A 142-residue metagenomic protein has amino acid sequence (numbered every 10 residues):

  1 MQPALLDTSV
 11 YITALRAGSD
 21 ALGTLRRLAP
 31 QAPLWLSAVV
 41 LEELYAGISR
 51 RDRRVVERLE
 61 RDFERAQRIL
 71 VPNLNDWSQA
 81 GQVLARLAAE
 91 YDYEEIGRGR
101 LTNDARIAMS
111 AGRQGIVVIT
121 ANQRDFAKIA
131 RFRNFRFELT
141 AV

Functional and structural regions predicted by a protein language model:
M1-L36, V40, A46-E64: Short, well-structured N-terminal submotif of metal-dependent ribonuclease cores
P3, A108-V142: Acidic, PIN/NYN-like endoribonuclease modules and their adjacent C-terminal/linker elements
D7-T8, L44, A80, A111: Generic structural signal for small/hydrophobic residues in well-ordered secondary structure, especially within
V10-Y11, V40, D76, I107 (+1 more regions): Alpha-helix capping/helix-boundary segments
A14, E43, Q79, K128: Phosphate- and divalent-cation-binding pockets in alpha/beta enzyme and binding domains that engage nucleotide-derived
W35, L70, E138-T140: General small-molecule cofactor/ligand-binding pocket signal
R51-V55, L87-A88, R136-L139: Short, hinge-like loop/turn segments at secondary-structure boundaries
I69-V117, A121: Active-site neighborhoods of divalent-metal-dependent phosphate/nucleic-acid chemistry enzymes
